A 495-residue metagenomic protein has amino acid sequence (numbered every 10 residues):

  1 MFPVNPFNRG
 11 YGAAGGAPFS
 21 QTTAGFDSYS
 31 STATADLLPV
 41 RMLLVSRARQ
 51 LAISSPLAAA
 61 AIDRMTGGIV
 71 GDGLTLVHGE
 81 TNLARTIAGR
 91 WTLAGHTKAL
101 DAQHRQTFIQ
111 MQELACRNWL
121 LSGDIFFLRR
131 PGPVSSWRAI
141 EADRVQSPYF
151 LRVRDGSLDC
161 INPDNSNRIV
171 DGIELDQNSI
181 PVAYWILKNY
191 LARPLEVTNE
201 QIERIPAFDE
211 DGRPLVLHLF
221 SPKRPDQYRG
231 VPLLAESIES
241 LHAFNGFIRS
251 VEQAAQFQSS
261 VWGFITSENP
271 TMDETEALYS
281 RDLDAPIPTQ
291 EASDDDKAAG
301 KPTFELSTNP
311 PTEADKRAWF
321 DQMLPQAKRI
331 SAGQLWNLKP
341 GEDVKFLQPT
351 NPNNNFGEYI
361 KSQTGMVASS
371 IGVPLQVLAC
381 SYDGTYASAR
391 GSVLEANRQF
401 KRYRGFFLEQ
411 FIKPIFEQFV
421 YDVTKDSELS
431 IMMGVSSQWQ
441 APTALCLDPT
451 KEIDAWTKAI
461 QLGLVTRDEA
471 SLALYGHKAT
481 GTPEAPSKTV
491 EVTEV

Functional and structural regions predicted by a protein language model:
M1-D101: General N-terminal leader/first-domain-start detector
P6, G10-M42, A48, N118 (+4 more regions): C-terminal helix-loop subdomains that flank or include functional centers
L44-G73, H78, N82-L83, H104 (+5 more regions): Short, Φ-rich (hydrophobic/aromatic) sequence segments
A58-K223, D426-S430, A459: Structured, mid-chain assembly/scaffold modules that mediate subunit interfaces within large macromolecular complexes
H78, A99, Q103-T107, L114 (+6 more regions): Generic amphipathic alpha-helical segments used as scaffolds and interaction surfaces in large, multi-domain proteins
R85, G89, L93, Q106 (+11 more regions): A broad, structural surface signal
T107-Q112, R130-P148, P270-D284, L324 (+1 more regions): Charge-rich, acidic-biased intrinsically disordered regions
G212-T385, Q440: Extended, charged amphipathic alpha-helical segments
